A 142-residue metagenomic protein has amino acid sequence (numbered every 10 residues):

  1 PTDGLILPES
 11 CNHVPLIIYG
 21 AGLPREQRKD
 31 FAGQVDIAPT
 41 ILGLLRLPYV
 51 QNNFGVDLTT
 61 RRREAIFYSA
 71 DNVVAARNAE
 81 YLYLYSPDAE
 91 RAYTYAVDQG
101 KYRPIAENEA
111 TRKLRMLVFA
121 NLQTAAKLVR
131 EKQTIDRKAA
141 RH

Functional and structural regions predicted by a protein language model:
P1-H142: Solvent-exposed soluble domains appended to multi-pass membrane proteins
